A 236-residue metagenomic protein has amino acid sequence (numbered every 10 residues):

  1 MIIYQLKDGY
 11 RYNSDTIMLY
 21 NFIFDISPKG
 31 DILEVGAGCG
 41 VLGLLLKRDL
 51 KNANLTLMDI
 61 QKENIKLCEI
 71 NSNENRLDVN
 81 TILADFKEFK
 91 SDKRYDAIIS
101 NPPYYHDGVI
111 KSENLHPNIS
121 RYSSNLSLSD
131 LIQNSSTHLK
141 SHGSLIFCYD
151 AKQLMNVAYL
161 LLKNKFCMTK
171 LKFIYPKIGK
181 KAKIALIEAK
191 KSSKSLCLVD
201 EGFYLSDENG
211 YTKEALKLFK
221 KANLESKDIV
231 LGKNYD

Functional and structural regions predicted by a protein language model:
M1-I26: S-adenosyl-L-methionine
I2-Q5, Y12, N125-P176, K180-A182: Conserved Class I SAM-dependent methyltransferase catalytic core
L19, N101, L131, A189: Residue-level signal for inorganic ion chemistry
N21-S91, A97-S100, H106-G108: Conserved SAM/SAH cofactor-binding pocket of Class I
E69-I70, I110-S112, A158-L161: Short amphipathic alpha-helical segments
P103-D130: Mobile active-site "lid"/loop adjacent to the S-adenosyl-L-methionine
A182-D236: SAM/dcSAM-binding transferase cores
